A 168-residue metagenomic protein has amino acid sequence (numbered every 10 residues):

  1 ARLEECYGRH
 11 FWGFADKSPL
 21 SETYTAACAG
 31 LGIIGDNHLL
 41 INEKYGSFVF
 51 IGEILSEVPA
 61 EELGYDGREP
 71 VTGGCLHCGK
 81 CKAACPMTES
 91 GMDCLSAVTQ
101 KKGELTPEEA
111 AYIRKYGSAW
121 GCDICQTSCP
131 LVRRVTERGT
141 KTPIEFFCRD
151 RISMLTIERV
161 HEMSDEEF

Functional and structural regions predicted by a protein language model:
A1-M154: Catalytic cores of enzyme domains
R149-F168: Glycine-rich phosphate/pyrophosphate-binding loop and adjacent beta-alpha nucleotide/cofactor-binding cores
